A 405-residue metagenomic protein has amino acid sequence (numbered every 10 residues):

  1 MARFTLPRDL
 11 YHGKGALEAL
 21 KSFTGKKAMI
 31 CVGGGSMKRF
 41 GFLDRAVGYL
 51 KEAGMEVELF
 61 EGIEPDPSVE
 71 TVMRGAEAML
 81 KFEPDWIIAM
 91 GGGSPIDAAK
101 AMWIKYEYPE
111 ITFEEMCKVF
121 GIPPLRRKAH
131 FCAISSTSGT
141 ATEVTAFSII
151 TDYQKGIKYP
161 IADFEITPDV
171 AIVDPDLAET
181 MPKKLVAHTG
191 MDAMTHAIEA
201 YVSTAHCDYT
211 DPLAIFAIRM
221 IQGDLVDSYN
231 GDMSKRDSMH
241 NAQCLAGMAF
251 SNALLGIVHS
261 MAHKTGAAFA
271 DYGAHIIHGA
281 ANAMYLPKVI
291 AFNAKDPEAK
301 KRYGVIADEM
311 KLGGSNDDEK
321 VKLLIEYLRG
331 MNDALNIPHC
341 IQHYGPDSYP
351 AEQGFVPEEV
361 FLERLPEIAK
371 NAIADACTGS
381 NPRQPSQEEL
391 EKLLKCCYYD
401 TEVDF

Functional and structural regions predicted by a protein language model:
M1-W86, I341: ATP/NTP phosphate-donor binding region
G34-G35, T137, V289: Residue-level signal for short, function-critical loop segments
R74-A76, P95-P109, V144-T145: Short Gly/Thr/Asp-enriched flexible loops that form oxyanion-binding sites at enzyme active sites
P84-K100, S136-T142, H275-I276: Glycine/serine-rich anion-binding loops at beta->alpha junctions that coordinate negatively charged ligand groups
E107-H206, K301-V305: A glycine/threonine-rich phosphate-anchoring loop and its flanking beta-alpha core in nucleotide/phosphate-binding
A200-Y327: Active-site segments that bind and position negatively charged phosphate/pyrophosphate groups
A307-F405: C-terminal charged capping/lid subdomain of soluble metabolic enzymes
